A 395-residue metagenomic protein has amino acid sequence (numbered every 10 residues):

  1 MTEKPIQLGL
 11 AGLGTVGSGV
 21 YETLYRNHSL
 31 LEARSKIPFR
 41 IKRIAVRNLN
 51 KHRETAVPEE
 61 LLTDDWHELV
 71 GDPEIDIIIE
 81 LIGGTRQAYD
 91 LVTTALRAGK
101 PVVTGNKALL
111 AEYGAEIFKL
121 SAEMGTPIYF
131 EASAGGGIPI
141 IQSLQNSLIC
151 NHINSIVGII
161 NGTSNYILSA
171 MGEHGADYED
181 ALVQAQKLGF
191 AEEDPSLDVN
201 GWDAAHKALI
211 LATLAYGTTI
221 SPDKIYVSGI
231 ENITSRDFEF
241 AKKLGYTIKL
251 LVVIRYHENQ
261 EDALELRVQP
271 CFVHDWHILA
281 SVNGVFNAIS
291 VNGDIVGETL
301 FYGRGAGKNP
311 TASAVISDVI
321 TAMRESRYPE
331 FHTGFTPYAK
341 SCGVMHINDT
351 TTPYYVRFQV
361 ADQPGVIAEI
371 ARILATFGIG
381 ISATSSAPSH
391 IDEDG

Functional and structural regions predicted by a protein language model:
M1-A98: N-terminal glycine-/serine-/threonine-rich beta1-alpha1-beta2 phosphate-ribose binding loop of Rossmann-like
P38, P195-D198, T219-V227, K249-L250 (+2 more regions): Flexible, glycine/charged-enriched surface loops at secondary-structure junctions
A88-A98, G105-Q145: Rossmann-fold NAD(P)-binding glycine/threonine-rich loop
P101-V103, I381: A short hydrophobic/small-residue beta-strand
A122-D203, I210: Rossmann-like NAD(P)H-binding beta-loop-alpha module
D180-S281, F286-A288, G307: Substrate-binding/catalytic subdomain of NAD(P)-dependent oxidoreductase enzymes
G297-T299, G303-N309: Glycine-rich phosphate/pyrophosphate-binding beta-alpha loops
A314, V319-G395: A conserved regulatory-domain signal marking ACT and ACT-like small-molecule sensing domains and adjacent regulatory
